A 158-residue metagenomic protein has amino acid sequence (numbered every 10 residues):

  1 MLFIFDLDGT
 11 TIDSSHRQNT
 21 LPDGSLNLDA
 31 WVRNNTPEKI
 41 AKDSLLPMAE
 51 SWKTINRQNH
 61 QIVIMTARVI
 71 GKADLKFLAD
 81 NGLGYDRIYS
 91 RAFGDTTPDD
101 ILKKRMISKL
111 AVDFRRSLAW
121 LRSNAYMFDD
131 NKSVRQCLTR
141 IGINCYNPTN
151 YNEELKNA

Functional and structural regions predicted by a protein language model:
M1, K104-K132, L138: Conserved Lys-Pro-Asp/Glu-containing loop-to-beta segment of HAD-superfamily phosphomonoesterases, centered on
M1-T97: Alpha-helical substrate-recognition element adjacent to the catalytic core
L46-E50, L102-K109: Short, contiguous clusters of charged residues that form electrostatic/catalytic patches at enzyme active sites, used
I55-Q61, W120-R122, I143: A generic structural motif
L75-L83, L110-A111, Q136-I143: Short, aromatic/basic amphipathic alpha-helical patches
G84-D86, S117, L121, N144: Short coil/loop linkers at secondary-structure junctions
D95-I101, E154-A158: Short, charged, surface-exposed secondary-structure boundary motifs
R122-A158: Acidic, Mg2+-coordinating phosphoryl-transfer loop and its flanking beta/alpha structural elements, shared across
